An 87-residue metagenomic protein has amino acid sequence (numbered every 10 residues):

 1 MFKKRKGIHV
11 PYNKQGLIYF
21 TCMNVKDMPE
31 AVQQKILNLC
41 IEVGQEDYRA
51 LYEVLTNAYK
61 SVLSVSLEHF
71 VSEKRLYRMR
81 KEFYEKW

Functional and structural regions predicted by a protein language model:
M1-E42, R75: N-terminal interaction/assembly modules
Q34-Y48, V65-E68: Short, mixed-charge amphipathic alpha-helical segments
E42-K60: Short amphipathic alpha helix immediately N-terminal
N57-K74: Helix-turn-helix DNA-binding module
K74-R75, E85: Short, intrinsically disordered/low-complexity patches at protein termini and at juxtamembrane boundaries
R80-W87: C-terminal flanking helix
